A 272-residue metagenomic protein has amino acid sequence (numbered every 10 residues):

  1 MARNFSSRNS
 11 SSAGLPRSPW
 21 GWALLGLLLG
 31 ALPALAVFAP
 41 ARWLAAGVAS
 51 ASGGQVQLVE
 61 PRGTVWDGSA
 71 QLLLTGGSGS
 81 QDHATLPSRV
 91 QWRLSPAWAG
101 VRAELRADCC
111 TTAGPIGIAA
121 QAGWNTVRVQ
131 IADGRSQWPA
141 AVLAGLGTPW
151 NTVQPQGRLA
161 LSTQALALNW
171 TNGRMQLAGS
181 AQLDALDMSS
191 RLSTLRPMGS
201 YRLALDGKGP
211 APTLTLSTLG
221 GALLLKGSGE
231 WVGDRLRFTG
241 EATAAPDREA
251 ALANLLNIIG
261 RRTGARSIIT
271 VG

Functional and structural regions predicted by a protein language model:
A2-L24, A45-A51, S193-G272: Extended terminal
R17-F38: Hydrophobic membrane-insertion alpha-helices, especially the h-region of bacterial N-terminal signal peptides
P40-E60: Alpha-helical transmembrane signal-anchor/signal-peptide segments
V56-T152, Q164: N-terminal beta-strand/beta-hairpin edge segment
T64, A84-L86, P155, P197-G199 (+1 more regions): Residues that define the transmembrane beta-barrel architecture of outer-membrane proteins
L74-G76, W124, D187-S189, G220 (+1 more regions): Transmembrane beta-strands of outer-membrane beta-barrel pores
Q121-L168, G207-L214, T243-G272: Extended amphipathic, helix-rich lipid-handling scaffolds
N169-P210: Short helix-loop boundary/capping segments
